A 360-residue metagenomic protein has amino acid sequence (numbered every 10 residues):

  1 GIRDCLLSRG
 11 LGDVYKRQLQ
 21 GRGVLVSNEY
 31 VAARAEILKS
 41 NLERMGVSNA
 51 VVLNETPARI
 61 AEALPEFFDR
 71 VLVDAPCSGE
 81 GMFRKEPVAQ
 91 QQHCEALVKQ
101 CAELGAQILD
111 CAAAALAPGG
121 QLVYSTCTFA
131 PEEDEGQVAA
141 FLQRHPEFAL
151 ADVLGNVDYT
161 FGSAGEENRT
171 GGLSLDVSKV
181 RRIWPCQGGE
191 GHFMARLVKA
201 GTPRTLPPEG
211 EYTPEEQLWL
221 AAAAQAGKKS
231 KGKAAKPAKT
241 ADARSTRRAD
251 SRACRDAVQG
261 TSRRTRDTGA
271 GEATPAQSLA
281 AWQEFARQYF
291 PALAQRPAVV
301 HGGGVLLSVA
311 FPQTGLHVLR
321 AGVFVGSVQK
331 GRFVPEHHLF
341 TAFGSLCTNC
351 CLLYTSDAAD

Functional and structural regions predicted by a protein language model:
G1-L11, Y15, Y354-A358: Single conserved hydrophobic/aromatic residue that forms the stacking wall/gate of nucleotide- or nucleobase-binding
Q20, L116-A117: Helix-to-beta-strand junctions that scaffold the AdoMet/dcAdoMet cofactor pocket in Class I SAM-dependent enzymes
V24-E29: Conserved SAM-binding motif I beta-strand of class I
A32-A33, R70-D110, V123, T128-E135: Mobile active-site "lid"/loop adjacent to the S-adenosyl-L-methionine
E36-A63: S-adenosyl-L-methionine
E62-R70: A short acidic, Gly/Pro-enriched loop at the edge of an enzyme's catalytic core that lines a small-molecule cofactor
E135-N156: Conserved Class I S-adenosyl-L-methionine
E190, A200-S356, D360: Polybasic, low-complexity RNA-engagement segments
